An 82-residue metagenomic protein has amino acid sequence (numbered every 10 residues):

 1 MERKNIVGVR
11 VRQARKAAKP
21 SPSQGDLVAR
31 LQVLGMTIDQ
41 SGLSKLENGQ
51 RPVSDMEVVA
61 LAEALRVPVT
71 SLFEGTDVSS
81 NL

Functional and structural regions predicted by a protein language model:
M1, E63, T70-L82: Short, charged recognition helix plus adjacent turn of helix-turn-helix-like nucleic-acid-binding domains
M1-P20: A short, Lys/Arg-rich alpha-helix, primarily the initiator
V9, G25, Q40-S41, D55-V58: Short alpha-helical elements of helix-turn-helix
V9, Q13, A29, K45 (+1 more regions): DNA-binding alpha-helical recognition surfaces that contact promoter or target DNA
K16, Q32, N48, V59 (+1 more regions): Residue-level detection of the helix-turn-helix DNA-binding "recognition helix"
P20-K45: Short alpha-helical DNA-recognition segment
A29-R30, Q50, S54-S71: DNA major-groove recognition helix of helix-turn-helix/homeodomain DNA-binding modules
